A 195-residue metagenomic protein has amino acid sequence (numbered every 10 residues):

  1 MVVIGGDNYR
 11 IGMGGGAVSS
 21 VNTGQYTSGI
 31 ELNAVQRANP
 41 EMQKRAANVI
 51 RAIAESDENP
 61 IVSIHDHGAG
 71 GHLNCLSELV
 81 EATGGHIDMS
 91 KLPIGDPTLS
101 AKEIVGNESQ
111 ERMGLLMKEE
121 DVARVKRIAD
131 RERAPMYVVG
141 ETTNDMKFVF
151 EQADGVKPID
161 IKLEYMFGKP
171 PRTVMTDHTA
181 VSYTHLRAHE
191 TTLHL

Functional and structural regions predicted by a protein language model:
M1-V125, E132, M146: Mobile "lid/hinge" segments at catalytic clefts and subdomain interfaces of large enzymes
V125-I128, I159-D160: Charge-rich, low-aromatic oligomerization/scaffolding segments with amphipathic character
A129-V138: A common structural junction motif
T143: Phosphate-binding site of ATP-dependent enzymes
M146-Y183: Polar, glycine-rich mid-to-C-terminal structural blocks that act as macromolecule-binding/assembly scaffolds
T184-T191: Conserved small/polar residues in nucleotide/adenosyl-binding loops
